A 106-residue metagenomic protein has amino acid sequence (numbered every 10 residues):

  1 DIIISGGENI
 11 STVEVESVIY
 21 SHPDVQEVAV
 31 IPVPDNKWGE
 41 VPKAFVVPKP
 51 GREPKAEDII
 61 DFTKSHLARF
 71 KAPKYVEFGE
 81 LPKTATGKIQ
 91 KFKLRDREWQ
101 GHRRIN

Functional and structural regions predicted by a protein language model:
D1-K71, E80-P82, G87, K93-D96: AMP-binding/adenylate-forming catalytic core of the ANL superfamily
E98-N106: Acidic/polar alpha-helix N-cap and adjacent early helical turns within long charge-rich amphipathic helices/linkers
